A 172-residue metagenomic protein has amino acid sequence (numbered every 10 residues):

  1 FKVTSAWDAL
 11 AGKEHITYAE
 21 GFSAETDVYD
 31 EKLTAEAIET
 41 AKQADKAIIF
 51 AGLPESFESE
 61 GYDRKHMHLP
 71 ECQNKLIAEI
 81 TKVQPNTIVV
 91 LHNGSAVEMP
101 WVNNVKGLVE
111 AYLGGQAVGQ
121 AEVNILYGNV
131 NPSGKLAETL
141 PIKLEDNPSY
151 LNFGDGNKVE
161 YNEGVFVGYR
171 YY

Functional and structural regions predicted by a protein language model:
F1-Y172: C-terminal non-catalytic regions of proteins with extracellular/luminal or membrane-system context
